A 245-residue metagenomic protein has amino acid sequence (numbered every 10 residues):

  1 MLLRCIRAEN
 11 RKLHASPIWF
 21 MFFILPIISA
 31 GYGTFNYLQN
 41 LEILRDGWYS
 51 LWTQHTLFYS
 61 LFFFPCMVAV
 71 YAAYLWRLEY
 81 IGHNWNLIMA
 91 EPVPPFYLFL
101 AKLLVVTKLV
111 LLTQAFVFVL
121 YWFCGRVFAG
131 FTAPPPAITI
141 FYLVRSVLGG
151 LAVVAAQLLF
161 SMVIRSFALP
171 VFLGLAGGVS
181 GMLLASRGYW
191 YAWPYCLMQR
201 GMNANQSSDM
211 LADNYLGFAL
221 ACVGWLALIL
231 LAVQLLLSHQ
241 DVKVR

Functional and structural regions predicted by a protein language model:
M1-P26, V242: Aromatic- and glycine-rich beta-strand/loop motifs that create alpha-glucan
M1-R7, W76-M89, V147-P170: Cytoplasmic juxtamembrane interface segments
L13-H14, M162-I164, L183-L184: Transmembrane helix irregularities
M21-P26, I164-M182: Pore- or pathway-lining transmembrane helices of multi-pass membrane proteins that form conduits for solutes/ions
P26-V68, L100-F167, A204-D209, D213-A221: Secretory targeting signals
F35-W52, V171-R245: Terminal transmembrane helical anchor/hairpin motif
L75-T107: Helix-loop-helix units of permease transmembrane domains in multi-pass membrane transporters, especially ABC
